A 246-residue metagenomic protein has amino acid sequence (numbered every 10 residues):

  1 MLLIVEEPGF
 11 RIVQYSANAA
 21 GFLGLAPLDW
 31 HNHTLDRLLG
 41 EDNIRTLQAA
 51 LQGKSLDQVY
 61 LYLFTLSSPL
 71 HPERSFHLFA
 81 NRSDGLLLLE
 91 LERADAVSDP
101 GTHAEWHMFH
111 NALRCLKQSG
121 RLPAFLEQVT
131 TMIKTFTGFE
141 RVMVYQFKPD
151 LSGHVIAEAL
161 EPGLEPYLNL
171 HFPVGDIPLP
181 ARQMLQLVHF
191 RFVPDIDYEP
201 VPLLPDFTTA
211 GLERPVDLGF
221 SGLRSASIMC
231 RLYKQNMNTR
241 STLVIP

Functional and structural regions predicted by a protein language model:
M1-G101, T137-E140, L151-E158, L164 (+1 more regions): Sensory/regulatory domains in signal-transduction proteins
G9, G24, H103-M108, L204-T209: Short amphipathic alpha-helical segments, especially helix-boundary/capping motifs
A26-P27, S98-P123: Juxtadomain coupling helices with adjacent low-complexity linkers
T34, A49, V59-L61, H110-R114 (+2 more regions): Regulatory sensory and allosteric helical modules in signal-transduction proteins and certain transcription factors
S55-L70, M132-Y145, F190-T208: A broadly tuned preference for mixed-charge, low-complexity surface segments
M108-A112, R121-K148: Amphipathic alpha-helical coiled-coil segments that mediate homodimerization and allosteric signal transmission
